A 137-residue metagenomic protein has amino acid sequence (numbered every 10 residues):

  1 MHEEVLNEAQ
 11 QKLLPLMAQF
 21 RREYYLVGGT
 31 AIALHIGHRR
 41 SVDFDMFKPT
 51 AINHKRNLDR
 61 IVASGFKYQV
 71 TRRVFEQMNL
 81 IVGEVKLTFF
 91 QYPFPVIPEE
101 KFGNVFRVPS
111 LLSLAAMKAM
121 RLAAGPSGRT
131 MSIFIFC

Functional and structural regions predicted by a protein language model:
M1-C137: Compositionally biased terminal segments of proteins
